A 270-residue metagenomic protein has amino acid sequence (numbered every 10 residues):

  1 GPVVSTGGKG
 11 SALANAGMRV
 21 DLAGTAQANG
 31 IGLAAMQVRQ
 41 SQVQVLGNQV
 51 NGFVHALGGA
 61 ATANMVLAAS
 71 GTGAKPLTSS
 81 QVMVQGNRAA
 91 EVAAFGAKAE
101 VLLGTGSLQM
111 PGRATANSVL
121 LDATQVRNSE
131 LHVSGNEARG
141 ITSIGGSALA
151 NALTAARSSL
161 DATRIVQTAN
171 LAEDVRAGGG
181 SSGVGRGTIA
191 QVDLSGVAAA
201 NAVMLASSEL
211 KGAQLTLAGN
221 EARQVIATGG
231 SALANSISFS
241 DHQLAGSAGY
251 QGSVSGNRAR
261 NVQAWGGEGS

Functional and structural regions predicted by a protein language model:
G1-H55, G59-F95, A99-E221, L233-S270: Surface-exposed loop/turn motifs in large extracellular/passenger domains
